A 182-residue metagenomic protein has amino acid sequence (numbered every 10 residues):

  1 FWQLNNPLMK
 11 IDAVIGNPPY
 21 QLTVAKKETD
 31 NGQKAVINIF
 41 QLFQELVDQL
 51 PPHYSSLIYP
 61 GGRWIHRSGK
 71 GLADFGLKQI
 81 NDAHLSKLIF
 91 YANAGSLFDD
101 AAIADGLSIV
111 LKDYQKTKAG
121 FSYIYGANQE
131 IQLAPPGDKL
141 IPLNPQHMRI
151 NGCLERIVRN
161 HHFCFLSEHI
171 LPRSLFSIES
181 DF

Functional and structural regions predicted by a protein language model:
F1-L88, N93-L97, G106, D113-Y123: SAM-dependent methyltransferase catalytic region
M9, A94-F182: C-terminal substrate-recognition regions of SAM-dependent nucleic acid methyltransferases
